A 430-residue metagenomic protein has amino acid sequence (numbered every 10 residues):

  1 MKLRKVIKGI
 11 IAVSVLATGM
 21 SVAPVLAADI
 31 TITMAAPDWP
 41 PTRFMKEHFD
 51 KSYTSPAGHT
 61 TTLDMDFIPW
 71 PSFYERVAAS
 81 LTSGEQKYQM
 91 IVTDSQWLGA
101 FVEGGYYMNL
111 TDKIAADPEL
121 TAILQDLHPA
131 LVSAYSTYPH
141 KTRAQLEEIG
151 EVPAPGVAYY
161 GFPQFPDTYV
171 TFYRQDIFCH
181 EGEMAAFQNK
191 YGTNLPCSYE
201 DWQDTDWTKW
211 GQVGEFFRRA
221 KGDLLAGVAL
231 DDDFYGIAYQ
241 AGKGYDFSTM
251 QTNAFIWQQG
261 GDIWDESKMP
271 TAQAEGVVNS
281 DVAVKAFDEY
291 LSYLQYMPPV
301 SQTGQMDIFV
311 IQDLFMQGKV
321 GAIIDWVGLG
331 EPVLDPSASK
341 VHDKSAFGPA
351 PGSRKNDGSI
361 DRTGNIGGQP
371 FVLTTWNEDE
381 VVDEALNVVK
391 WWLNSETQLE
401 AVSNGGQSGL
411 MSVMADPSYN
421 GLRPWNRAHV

Functional and structural regions predicted by a protein language model:
R4, K8, P24-Y106, D112-Q125 (+4 more regions): Conserved N-terminal structural module of periplasmic/extracytoplasmic solute-binding proteins
A17-V25: C-terminal segment of classical bacterial N-terminal signal peptides
P56-P69, E85-K87, N189-D201, E275 (+3 more regions): A local structural motif
H59-T62, T82, V152-V157, D176-I177 (+2 more regions): Extracytoplasmic/periplasmic substrate-recognition and gating elements
F67-R76, D204-K209, Q302-M316: Short helix-initiation/N-cap motifs at beta->coil->alpha
S95-V170, G227-L230, F255, A346-P351: Hinge/lid segment of periplasmic solute-binding proteins
T111-L127, A185-W202, Y239-G242, Q259-K285 (+2 more regions): Short, solvent-exposed loop/beta-turn-alpha elements that line the ligand-binding surface or hinge of extracytoplasmic
K209-R218, Y245, T249-Q305, A350: Glycine-centered hinge/linker elements that transmit conformational signals in sensory and ligand-binding systems
